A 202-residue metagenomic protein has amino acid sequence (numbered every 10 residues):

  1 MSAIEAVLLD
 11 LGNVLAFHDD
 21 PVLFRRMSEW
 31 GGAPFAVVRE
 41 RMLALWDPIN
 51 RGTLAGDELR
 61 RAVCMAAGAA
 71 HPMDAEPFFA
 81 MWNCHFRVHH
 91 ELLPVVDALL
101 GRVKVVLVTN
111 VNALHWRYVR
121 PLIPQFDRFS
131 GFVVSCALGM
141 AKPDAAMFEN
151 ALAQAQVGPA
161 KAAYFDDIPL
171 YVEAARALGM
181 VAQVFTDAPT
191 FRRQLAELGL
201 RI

Functional and structural regions predicted by a protein language model:
M1-E5, L9, N112-A113, R117-I202: Asp-based, Mg2+/Mn2+-dependent phosphohydrolase catalytic module
M1-L43, M65: Active-site neighborhood of HAD-like aspartate-dependent phosphohydrolases
D10-N13, G52, L99, L107 (+2 more regions): Generic structural signal for small/hydrophobic residues in well-ordered secondary structure, especially within
G31-M42, G68-F79, I202: Short, surface-exposed acidic
P48-F78: A metal-dependent, Asp-based hydrolase signature
M73-V106, A145: Short, acidic loop-to-helix structural element flanking the phosphoryl-transfer center in phosphate-processing enzymes
